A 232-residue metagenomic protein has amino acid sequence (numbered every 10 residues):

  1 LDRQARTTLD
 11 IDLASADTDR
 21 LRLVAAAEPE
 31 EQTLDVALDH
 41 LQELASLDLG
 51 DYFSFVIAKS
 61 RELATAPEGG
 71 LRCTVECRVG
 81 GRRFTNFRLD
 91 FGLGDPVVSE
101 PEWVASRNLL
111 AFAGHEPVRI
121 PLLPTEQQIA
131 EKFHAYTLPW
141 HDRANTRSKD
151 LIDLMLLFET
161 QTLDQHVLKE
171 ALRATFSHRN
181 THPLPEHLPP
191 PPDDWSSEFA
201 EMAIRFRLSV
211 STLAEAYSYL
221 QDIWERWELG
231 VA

Functional and structural regions predicted by a protein language model:
D2-R6, S15-A232: Structured mid-to-C-terminal alpha-helical surface segments
L9: Periplasmic plug
D12: Glycine- and aspartate-rich repeat motifs characteristic of hemolysin/RTX-like Ca2+-binding segments in secreted
